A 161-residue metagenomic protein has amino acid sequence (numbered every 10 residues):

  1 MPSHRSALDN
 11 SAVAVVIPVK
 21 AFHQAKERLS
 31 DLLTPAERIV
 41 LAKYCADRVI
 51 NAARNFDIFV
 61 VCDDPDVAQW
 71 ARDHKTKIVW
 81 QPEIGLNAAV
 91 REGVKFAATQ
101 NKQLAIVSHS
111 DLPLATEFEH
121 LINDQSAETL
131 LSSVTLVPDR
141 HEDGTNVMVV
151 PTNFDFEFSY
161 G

Functional and structural regions predicted by a protein language model:
M1-L29: N-terminal nucleotide-binding beta1-loop-alpha1 segment
L29-E37: Short glycine-enriched, charge-decorated loop/helix-capping segments at active-site entrances that position
V40-D57: A short, N-terminal amphipathic alpha-helix
F56-I78: Acidic donor-binding segment of Leloir-type glycosyltransferases
W70-I106: Short phosphate-binding loop-to-helix
H109-P113: The conserved acidic donor/metal-binding loop of glycosyltransferases
A115-G144: Conserved donor-nucleotide/metal-binding helix-loop-beta segment in metal-dependent transferases, i.e., the alpha-helix
V150-G161: Active-site oxyanion/phosphate-handling segment shared across diverse enzymes
